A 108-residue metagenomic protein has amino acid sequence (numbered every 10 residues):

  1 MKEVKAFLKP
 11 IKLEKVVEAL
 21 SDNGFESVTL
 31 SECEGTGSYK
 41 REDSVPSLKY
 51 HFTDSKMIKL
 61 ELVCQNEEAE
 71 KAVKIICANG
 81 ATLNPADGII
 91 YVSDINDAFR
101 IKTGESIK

Functional and structural regions predicted by a protein language model:
M1-K108: Positively charged, small/polar-rich N-terminal and surface patches that mediate targeting and assembly and bind
